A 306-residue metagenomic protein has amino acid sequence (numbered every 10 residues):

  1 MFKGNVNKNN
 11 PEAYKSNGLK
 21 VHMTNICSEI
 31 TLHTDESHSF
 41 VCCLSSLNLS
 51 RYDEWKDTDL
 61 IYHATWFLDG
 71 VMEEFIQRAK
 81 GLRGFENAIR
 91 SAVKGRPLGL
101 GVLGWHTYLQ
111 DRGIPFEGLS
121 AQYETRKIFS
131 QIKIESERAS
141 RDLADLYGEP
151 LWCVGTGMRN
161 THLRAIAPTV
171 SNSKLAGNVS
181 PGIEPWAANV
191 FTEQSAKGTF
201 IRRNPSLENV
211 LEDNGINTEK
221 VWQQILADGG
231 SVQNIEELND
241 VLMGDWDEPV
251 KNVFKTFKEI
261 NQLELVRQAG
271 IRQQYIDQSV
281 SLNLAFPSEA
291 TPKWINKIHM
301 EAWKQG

Functional and structural regions predicted by a protein language model:
M1, V41, G95-L100, N160-R164 (+2 more regions): Beta-sheet entry/capping signal
M1-A92, V102-R112, V179, E184-S206 (+2 more regions): Function-dense linear segments that define catalytic or interfacial modules in macromolecule-processing proteins
G4-E29, A139-A165, T169, A285 (+2 more regions): Conserved mixed alpha/beta core segments that line enzyme active sites in large multi-domain catalysts
C27-H33, M72-K80, R164-G306: Catalytic alpha/beta core of large soluble enzyme barrels
E36, L49-F67, R90-P97, E117-S136 (+5 more regions): Catalytic cores of large soluble enzymes that bind and process phosphate-bearing ligands
H63-I89, V93, R112-T169, W246-K251: Internal maturation/activation junctions in enzymes
P97-P115, W294-G306: Hydrophobic/aromatic-rich, well-ordered segments within soluble, folded domains that form packed cores
Y108, W152, A290-P292: Domain-core detector
